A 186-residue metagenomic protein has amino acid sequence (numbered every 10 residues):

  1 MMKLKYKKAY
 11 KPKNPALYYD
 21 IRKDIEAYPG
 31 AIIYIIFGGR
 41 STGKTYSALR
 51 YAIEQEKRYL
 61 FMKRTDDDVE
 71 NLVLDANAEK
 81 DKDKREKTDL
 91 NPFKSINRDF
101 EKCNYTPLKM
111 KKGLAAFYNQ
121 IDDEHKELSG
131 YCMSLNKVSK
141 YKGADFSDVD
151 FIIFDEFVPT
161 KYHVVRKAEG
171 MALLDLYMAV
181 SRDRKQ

Functional and structural regions predicted by a protein language model:
K3-I32: Pre-Walker A adenine-sensing motif
I36: Hydrophobic anchor at the beta1->P-loop junction of P-loop NTPases
R40: The conserved Walker
K44-T45: Conserved lysine of the Walker
E54-P92: Conserved Walker A/P-loop ATP-binding site and its immediately adjacent core in helicase/helicase-like ATPase domains
N77-D148: Inter-Walker segment of RecA-like/P-loop motor cores
F151, D155-Q186: Signature of the SF2 helicase/ATPase Hel1-core->accessory helical subdomain module
